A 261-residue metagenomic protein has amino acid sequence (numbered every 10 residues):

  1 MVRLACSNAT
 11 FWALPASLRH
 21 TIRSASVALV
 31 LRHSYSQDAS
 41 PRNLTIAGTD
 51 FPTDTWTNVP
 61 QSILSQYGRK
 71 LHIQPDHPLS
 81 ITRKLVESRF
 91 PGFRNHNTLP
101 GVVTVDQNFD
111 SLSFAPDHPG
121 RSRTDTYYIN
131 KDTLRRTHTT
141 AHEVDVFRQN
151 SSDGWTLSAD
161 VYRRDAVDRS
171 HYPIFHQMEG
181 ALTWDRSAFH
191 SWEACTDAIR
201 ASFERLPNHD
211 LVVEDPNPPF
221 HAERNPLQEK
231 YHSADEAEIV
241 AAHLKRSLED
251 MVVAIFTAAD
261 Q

Functional and structural regions predicted by a protein language model:
M1-Q37: N-terminal mitochondrial targeting presequence
S34-Q261: TRNA-recognition modules of translation machinery and tRNA-sensing kinases, especially anticodon-binding
